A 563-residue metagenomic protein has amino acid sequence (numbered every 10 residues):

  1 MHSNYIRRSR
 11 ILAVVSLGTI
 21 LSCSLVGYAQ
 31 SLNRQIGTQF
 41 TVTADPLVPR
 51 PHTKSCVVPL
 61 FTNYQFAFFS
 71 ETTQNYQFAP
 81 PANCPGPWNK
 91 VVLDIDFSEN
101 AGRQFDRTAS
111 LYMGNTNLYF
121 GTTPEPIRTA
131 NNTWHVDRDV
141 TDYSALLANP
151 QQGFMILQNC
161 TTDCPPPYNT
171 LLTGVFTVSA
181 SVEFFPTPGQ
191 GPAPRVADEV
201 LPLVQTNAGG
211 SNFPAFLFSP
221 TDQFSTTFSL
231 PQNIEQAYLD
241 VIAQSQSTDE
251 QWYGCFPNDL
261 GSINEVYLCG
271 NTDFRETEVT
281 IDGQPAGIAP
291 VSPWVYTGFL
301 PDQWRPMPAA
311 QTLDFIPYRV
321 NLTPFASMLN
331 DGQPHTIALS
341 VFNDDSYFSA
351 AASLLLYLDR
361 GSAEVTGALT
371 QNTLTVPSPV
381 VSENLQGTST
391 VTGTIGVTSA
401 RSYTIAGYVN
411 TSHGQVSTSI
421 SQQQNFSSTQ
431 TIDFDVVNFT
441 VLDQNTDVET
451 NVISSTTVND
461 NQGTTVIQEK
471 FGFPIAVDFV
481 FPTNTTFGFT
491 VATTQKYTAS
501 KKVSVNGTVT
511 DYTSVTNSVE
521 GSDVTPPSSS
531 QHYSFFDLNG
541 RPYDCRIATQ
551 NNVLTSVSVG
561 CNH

Functional and structural regions predicted by a protein language model:
H2-V15: Bacterial N-terminal signal peptides that target proteins for export
A13-S24: Bacterial N-terminal signal peptides
L25-A29: Sec/Tat signal peptide C-region and signal peptidase I cleavage site
Q30-Q65, F69-W88, D96-E199, I242-S245 (+3 more regions): Beta-strand-rich ligand-recognition modules
N83-V92, L230-Y238: Extended extracellular/luminal ectodomain segments enriched in beta-structured repeat modules
T161-A237, R360-S399, T404-S412: Flexible, low-complexity coil/linker segments
F218, D222-F224, S247-C255: A short secondary-structure junction signal
F228-W252: Short, compositionally biased leader-like segments
